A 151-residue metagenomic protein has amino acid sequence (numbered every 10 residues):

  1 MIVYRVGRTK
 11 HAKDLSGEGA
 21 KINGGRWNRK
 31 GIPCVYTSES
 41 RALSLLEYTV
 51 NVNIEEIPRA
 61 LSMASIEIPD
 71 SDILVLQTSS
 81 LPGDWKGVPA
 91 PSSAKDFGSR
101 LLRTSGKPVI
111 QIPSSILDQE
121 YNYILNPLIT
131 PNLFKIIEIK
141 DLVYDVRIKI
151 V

Functional and structural regions predicted by a protein language model:
I2-G17, R29, I57-V151: Active-site and NAD+-binding cores of ADP-ribose-processing enzymes
H11, S40, N51: A glycine-rich, hydrophobic loop/mini-helix early in the fold
W27-E47, Y123-P131: Extended catalytic/binding region for NAD+/ADP-ribose chemistry, centered on the ART fold
L43-I54, L142: Short, intrinsically disordered, mixed-charge
